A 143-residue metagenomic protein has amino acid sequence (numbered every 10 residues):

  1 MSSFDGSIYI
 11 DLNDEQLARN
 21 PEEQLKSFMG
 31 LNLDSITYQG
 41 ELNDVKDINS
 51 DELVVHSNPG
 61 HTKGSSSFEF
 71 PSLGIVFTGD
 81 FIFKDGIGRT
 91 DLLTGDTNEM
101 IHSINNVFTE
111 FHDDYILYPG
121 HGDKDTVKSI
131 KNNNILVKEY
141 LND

Functional and structural regions predicted by a protein language model:
M1-N49, N132-L136: Active-site HxH/HxHxD metal-binding segment of metal-dependent hydrolases
Q24-F28, S57-N142: Metallo-beta-lactamase
E52-H56: Conserved N-terminal boundary motif of the eukaryotic protein kinase catalytic domain
